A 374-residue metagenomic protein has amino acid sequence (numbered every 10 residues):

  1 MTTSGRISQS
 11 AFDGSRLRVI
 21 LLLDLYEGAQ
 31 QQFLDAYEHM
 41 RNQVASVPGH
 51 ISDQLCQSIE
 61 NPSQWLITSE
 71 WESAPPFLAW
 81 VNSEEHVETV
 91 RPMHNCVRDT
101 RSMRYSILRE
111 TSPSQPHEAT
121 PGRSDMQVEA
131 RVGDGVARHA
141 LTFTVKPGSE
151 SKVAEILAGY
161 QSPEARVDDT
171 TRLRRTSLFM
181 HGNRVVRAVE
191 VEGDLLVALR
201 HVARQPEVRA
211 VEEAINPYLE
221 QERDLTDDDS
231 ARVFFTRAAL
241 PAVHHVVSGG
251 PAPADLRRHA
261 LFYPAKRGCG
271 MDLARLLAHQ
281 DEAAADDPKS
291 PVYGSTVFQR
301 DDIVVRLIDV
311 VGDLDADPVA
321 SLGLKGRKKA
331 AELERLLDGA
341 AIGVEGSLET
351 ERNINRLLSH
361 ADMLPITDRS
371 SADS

Functional and structural regions predicted by a protein language model:
M1-Q64, E72-E84, P92-M93, R98-V185 (+5 more regions): Short S/T/G/P-rich N-terminal loop/turn motif that feeds into the first structured element of a domain
